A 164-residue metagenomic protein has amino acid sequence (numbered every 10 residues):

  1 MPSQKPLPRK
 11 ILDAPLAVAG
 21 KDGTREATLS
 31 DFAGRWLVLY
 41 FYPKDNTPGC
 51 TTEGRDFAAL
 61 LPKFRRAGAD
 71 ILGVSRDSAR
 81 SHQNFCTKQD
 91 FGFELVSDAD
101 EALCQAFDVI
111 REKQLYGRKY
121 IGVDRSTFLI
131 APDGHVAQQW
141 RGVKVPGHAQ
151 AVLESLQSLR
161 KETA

Functional and structural regions predicted by a protein language model:
M1-A164: Chalcogenol-based redox active-site neighborhoods
